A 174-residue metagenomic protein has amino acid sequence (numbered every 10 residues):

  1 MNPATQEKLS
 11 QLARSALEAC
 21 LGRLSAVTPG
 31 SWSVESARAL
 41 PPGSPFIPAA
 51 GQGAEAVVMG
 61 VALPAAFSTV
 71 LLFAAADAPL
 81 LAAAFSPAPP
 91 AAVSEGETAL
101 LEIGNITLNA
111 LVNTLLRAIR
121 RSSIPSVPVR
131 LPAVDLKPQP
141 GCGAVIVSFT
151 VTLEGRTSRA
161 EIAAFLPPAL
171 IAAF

Functional and structural regions predicted by a protein language model:
N2-F174: Composition-driven recognition of glycine/serine/threonine/acidic- and proline-rich low-complexity segments and repeats
